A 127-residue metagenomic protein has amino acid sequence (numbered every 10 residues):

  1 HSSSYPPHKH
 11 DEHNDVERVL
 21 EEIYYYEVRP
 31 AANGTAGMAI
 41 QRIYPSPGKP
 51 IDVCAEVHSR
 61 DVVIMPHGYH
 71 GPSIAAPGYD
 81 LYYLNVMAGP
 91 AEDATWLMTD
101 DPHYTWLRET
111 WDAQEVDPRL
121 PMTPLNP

Functional and structural regions predicted by a protein language model:
H1-P50: A mid-sequence, solvent-exposed acidic-amphipathic segment
P6, I40-R42, G71-P77, Y83-L84 (+1 more regions): Short beta-strand His + acidic residue motifs that chelate non-heme Fe in jelly-roll/DSBH and cupin folds
E21-I23, R60, L81: Short, surface-exposed beta-edge/turn micro-motifs
Y26, Q41, M65, Y83-V86: Generic structural hydrophobic/aromatic packing signal, biased to beta-strands
A31, H70, A88-A91: Short, glycine-/Ser/Thr-/acidic-enriched flexible segments
E56-P77: Conserved metal-binding segment of the jelly-roll/cupin
P77, L84-P127: Double-stranded beta-helix
